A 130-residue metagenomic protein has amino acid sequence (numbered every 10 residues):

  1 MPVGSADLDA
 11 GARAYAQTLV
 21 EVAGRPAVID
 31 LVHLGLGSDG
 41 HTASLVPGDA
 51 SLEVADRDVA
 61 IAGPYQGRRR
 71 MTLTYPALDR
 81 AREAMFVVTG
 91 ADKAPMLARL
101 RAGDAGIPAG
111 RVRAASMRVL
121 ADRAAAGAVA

Functional and structural regions predicted by a protein language model:
M1-L31: Ligand-binding beta-strand-loop-alpha-helix segment within the catalytic cores of soluble metabolic enzymes
M1-V3, L31-L36, F86-T89: Short beta-strand segments
L8, S38-H41, A126: Short, catalytically relevant binding-site loops at active-site mouths
A12-R13, A43-G48, M96-L100: A short secondary-structure junction signal
E21, T72-A81: The conserved catalytic core of RNA pseudouridine synthases
R25-L31, L36-D39, D79-R82, A114: Short gly/pro-enriched beta-turn/loop segments at secondary-structure junctions
L31-P76: Class I SAM-dependent methyltransferase SAM-binding "motif I" and its flanking Rossmann-like core
R80-A130: C-terminal functional extensions of proteins
